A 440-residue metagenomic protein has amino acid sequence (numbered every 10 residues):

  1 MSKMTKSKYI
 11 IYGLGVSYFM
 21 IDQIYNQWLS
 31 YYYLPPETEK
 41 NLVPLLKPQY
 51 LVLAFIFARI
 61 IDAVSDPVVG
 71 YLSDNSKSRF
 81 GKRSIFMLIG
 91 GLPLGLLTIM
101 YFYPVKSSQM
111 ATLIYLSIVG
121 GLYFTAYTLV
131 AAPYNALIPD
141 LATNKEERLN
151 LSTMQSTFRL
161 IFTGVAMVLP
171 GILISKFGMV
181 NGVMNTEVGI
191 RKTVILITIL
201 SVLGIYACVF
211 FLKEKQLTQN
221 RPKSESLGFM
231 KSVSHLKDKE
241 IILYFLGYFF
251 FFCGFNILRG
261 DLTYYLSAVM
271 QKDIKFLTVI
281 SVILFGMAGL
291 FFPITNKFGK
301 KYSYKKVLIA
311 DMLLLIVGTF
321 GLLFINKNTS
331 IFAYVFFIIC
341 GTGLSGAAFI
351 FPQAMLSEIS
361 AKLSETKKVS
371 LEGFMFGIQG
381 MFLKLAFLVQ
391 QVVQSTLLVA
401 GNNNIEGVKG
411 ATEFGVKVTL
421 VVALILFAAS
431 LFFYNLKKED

Functional and structural regions predicted by a protein language model:
M1-D440: Membrane-embedded alpha-helical bundles of multi-pass transporters/translocases, especially carrier/permease families
